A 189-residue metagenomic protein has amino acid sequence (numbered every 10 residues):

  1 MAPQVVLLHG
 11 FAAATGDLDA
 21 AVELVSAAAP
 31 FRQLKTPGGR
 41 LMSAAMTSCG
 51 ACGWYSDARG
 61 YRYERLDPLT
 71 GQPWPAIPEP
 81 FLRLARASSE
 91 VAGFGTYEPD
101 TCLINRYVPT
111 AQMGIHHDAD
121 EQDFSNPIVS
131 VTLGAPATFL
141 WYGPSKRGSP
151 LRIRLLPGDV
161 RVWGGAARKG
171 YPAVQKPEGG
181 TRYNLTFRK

Functional and structural regions predicted by a protein language model:
M1-K189: Non-heme Fe(II) oxygenase metal-center motifs and adjacent flexible, charged/small-residue loops
